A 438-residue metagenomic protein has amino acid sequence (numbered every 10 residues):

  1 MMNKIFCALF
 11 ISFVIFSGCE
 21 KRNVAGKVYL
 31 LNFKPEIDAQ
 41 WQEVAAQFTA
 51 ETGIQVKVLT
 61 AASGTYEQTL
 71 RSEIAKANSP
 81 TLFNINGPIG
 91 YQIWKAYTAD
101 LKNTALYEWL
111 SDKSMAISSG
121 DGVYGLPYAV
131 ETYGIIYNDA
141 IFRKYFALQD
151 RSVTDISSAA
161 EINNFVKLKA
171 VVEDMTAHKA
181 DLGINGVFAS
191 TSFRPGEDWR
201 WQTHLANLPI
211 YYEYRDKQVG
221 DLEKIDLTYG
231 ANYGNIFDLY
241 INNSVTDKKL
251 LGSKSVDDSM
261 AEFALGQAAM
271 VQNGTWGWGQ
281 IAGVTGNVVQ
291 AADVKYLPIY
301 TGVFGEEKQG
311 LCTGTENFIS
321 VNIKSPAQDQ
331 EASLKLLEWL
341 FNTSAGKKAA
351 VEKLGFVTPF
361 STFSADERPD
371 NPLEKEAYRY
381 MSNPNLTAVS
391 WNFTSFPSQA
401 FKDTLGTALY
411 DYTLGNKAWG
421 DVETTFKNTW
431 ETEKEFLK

Functional and structural regions predicted by a protein language model:
F13, C19-G90, N103-Y107, Q149-R151 (+5 more regions): Conserved N-terminal structural module of periplasmic/extracytoplasmic solute-binding proteins
Q55, K347, T358-P369, R379-K438: Conserved C-terminal helix/tail region of periplasmic/extracytoplasmic solute-binding proteins
Q55, T285-G355: Extracytoplasmic/periplasmic substrate-recognition and gating elements
T60-T69, I162-L168, L250-L265: Short helix-initiation/N-cap motifs at beta->coil->alpha
I85-R143, D293-I299: Hinge/lid segment of periplasmic solute-binding proteins
K102-M115, I156-A160, S192-P195, I210-N235 (+3 more regions): Short, solvent-exposed loop/beta-turn-alpha elements that line the ligand-binding surface or hinge of extracytoplasmic
Y124-Y128, Y133, V166-L222: Extracytoplasmic/periplasmic solute-binding protein
K169-E173, D216-K254: Glycine-centered hinge/linker elements that transmit conformational signals in sensory and ligand-binding systems
